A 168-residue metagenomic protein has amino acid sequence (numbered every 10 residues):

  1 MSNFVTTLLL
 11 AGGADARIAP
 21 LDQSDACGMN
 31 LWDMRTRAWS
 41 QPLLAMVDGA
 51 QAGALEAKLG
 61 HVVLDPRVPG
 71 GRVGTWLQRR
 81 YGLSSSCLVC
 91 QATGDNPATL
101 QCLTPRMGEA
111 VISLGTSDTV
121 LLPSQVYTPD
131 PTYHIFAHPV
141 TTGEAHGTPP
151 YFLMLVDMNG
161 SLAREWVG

Functional and structural regions predicted by a protein language model:
M1-D22, N30-G53, P69-G168: Active-site core segments that coordinate phosphate-bearing ligands/cofactors across diverse enzyme families
D25: Dinucleotide-binding Rossmann-like beta1-alpha1 core, especially the glycine-rich loop that anchors the ADP
T36, A54-K58, V62-V63: N-terminal leader/propeptide and maturation segments of large enzyme subunits in energy/redox metabolism and hydrolases
